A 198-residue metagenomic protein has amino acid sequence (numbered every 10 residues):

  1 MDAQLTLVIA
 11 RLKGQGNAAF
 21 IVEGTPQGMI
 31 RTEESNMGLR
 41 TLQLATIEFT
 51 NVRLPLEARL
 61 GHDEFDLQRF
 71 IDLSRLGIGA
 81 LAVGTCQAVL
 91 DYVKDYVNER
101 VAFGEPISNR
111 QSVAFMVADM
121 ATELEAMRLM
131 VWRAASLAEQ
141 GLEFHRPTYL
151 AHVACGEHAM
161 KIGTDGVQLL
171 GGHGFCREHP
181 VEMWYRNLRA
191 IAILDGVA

Functional and structural regions predicted by a protein language model:
M1-D2, L12-G14, M37-T41, D63 (+1 more regions): Solvent-exposed alpha-helices and their adjacent loops that cap or buttress functional pockets in soluble metabolic
M1-M29: A short core secondary-structure module
Q4-T6, A18, L44-A45, T50 (+1 more regions): Structural beta-strand/beta-sheet cores of well-ordered domains, especially the beta-sheet scaffolds that support
K13-Q15, Q27, L54, I191 (+1 more regions): Short, glycine-/Ser/Thr-/acidic-enriched flexible segments
E23-L56, D66: Flexible, small-/acidic-enriched active-site or ligand-binding loops
N36, L60, F65, G104-E105: Short beta-strand/turn micro-motifs at beta-sheet edges
R53-F65, G171, E178: Acidic-glycine-rich active-site phosphate/pyrophosphate-binding loop
R69-A198: Alpha-helical interface subdomain recognition
